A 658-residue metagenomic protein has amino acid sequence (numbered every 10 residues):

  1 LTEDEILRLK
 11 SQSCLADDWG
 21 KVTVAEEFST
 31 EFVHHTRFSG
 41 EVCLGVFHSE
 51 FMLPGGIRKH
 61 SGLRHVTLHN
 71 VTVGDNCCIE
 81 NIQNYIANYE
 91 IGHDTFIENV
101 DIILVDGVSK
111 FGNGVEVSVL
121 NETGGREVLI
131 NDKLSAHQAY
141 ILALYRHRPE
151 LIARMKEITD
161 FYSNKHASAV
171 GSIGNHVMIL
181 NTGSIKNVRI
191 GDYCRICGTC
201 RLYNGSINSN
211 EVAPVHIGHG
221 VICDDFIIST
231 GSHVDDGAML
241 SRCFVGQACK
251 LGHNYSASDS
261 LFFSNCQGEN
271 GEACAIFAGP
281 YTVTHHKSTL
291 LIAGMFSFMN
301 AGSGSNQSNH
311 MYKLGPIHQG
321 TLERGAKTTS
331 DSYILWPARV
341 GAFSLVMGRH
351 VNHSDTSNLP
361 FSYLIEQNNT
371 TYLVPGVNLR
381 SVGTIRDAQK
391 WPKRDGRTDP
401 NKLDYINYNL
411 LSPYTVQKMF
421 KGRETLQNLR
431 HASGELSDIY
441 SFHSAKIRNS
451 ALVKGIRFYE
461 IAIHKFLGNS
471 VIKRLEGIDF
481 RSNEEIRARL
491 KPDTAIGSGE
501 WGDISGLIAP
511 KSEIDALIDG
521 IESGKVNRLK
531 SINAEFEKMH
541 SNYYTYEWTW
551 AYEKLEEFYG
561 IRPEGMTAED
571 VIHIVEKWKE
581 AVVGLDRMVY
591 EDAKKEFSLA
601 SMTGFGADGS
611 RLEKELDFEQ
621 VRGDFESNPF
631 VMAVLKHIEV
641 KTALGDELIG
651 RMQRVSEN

Functional and structural regions predicted by a protein language model:
K10-A16, V24-F47, F51-L63, T72 (+5 more regions): Glycine-rich hexapeptide-repeat left-handed beta-helix
G56-R64, T159-L180: Right-handed parallel beta-helix
N84-Y85, Y89-I91, T95-F96, D101-F111 (+8 more regions): Long, charge-dense tracts
V100, D106, Q367-N658: Long, compositionally biased intrinsically disordered regions
